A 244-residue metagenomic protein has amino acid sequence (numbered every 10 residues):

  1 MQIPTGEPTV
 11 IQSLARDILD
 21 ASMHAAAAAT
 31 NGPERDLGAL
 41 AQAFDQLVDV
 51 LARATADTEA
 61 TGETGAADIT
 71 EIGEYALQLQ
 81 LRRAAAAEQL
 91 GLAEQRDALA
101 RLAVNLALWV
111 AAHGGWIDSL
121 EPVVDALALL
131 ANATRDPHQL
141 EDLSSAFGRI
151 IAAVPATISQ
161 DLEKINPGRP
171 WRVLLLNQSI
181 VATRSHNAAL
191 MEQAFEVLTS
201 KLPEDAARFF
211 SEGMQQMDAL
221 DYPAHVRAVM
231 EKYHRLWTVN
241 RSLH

Functional and structural regions predicted by a protein language model:
M1-E74: N-terminal alpha-helical scaffold/docking segments in eukaryotic complex subunits
E7, D36, L40, I72 (+5 more regions): Helix-start/N-cap signature of alpha-helical segments
A21-A25, R35, E94, T134-H138 (+1 more regions): Short helix-adjacent coil turns
L47, L51-A54, T58, L106-G114 (+2 more regions): Alpha-helical junction/boundary sensor with strong preference for TPR arrays
E59-G148: Long amphipathic alpha-helical segments with strong coiled-coil/leucine-zipper propensity
R101-W109, Q139-I151, A189-S200, R227-H234: Alpha-helical repeat scaffolds
N132-E192: A contiguous, surface-oriented mixed alpha/beta subdomain in the mid-to-C-terminal portion of proteins that forms
P167-H244: Alpha-helical oligomerization segments
